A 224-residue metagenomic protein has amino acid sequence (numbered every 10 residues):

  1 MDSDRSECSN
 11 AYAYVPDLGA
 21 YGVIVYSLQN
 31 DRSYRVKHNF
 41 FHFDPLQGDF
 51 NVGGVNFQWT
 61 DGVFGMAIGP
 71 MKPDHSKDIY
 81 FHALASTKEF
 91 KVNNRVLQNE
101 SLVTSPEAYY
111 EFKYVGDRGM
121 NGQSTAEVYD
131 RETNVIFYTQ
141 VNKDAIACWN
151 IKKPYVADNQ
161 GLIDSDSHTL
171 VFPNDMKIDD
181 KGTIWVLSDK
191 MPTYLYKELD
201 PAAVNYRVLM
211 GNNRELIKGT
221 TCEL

Functional and structural regions predicted by a protein language model:
M1-A13, H42-I79, S86, Y114-V135 (+1 more regions): Beta-rich, blade/repeat-based domains predominating in secreted/periplasmic proteins but also intracellular
M1-S33: Aromatic- and glycine-enriched pocket-lining scaffold segments that form the walls of small-molecule binding clefts
S9, L18-G19, W59, D74-H75 (+3 more regions): Short, solvent-exposed loop/turn segments at conserved positions within beta-propeller repeat blades
P16-L18, L28, H38, M71 (+5 more regions): Short loop/turn segments immediately following the C-termini of beta-strands
Y21-I24, T87-F90, D144-A147, T193-Y194 (+1 more regions): Structural signal for beta-propeller blades
S27-D31, N93-L97, N150-Y155, R214: Short loop/turn segments that connect beta-strands within beta-propeller blades
S33-Q58, V96-G122, N159-H168, K218-L224: Surface-exposed loop and turn segments in beta-propeller and other repeat-based domains that flank or scaffold
T87, F172-L224: Blade-level signature of beta-propeller repeat domains, shared across WD40, Kelch, NHL, RCC1 and BNR/Asp-box propellers
